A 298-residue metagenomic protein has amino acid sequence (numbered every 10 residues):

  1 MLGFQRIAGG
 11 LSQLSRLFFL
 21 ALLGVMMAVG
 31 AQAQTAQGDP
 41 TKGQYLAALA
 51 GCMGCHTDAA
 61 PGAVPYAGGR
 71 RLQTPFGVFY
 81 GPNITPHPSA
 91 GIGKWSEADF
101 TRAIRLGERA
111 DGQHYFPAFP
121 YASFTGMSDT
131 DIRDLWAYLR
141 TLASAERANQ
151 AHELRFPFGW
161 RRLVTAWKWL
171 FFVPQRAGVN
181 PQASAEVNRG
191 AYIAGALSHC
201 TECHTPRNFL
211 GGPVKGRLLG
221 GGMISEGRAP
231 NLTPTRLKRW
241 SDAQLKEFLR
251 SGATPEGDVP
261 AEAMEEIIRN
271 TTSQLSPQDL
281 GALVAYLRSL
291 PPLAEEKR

Functional and structural regions predicted by a protein language model:
M1-S15: N-terminal secretory signal peptides that target proteins for export/translocation
S15-A28: Bacterial N-terminal signal peptides
A31-A48, A166-G195: Electrostatic cytochrome c docking/interface patches
G43, L49-A59, F100, L135 (+4 more regions): The canonical Cys-X-X-Cys-His
R71-R102, A122-I132, R217-E256, E266-G281: Electron-transfer interface patches adjacent to heme c in soluble/periplasmic c-type cytochromes and di-/multiheme
G107, G112-F116, P120-S123, D129-A137: Membrane-embedded segments
R147-T165: Extended, well-folded interaction surfaces typified by the phenylalanyl-tRNA synthetase beta subunit core
A177-V179, Y192, E202-G212: Extended amphipathic alpha-helical interaction segments
